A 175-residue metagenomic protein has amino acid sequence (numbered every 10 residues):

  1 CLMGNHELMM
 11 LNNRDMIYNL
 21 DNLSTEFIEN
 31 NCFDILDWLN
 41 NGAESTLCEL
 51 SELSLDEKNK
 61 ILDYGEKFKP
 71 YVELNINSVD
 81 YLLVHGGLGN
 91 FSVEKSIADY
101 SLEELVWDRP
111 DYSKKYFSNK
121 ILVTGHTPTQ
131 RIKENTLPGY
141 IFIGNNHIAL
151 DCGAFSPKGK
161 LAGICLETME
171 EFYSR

Functional and structural regions predicted by a protein language model:
C1-N5, V84, L122-T127, I148-C152: Active-site neighborhood of phospho(di)ester-bond hydrolases with catalytic His/Asp-centered motifs
C1-V72: Active-site neighborhood of divalent metal-dependent phosphoester bond hydrolases
H6-L11, H126-E134, F155-L161: Active-site environment of divalent metal-dependent phosphoester hydrolases
N19, E104, P110-K115: Catalytic phosphate/metal-binding cores of nucleic-acid and nucleotide-processing enzymes, i.e., regions that mediate
E73-L82: Beta-strand-turn-beta hairpins that frame and shape the catalytic cleft of phosphate-ester-processing enzymes
S92-A98, K133-E134: Cytochrome P450 core scaffold surrounding the K-helix E-X-X-R motif and the conserved "meander" helix-loop region
T127-G153: A conserved acidic, glycine/proline-rich C-terminal tail/linker
I143-R175: Binuclear metal-dependent phosphoesterase catalytic core
